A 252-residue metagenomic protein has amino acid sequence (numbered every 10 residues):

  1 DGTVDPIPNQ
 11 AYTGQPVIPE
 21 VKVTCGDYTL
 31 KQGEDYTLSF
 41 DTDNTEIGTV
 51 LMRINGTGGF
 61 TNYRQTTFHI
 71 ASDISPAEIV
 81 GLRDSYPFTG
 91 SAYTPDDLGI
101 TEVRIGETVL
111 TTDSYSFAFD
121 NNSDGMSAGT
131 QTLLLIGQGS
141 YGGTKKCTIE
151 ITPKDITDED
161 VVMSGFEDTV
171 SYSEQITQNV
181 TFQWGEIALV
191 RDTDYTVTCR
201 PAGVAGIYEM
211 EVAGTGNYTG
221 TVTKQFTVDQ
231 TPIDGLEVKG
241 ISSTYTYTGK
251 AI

Functional and structural regions predicted by a protein language model:
D1-Y28, D73-T108, P153-I187, Q230-I252: Solvent-exposed, low-complexity, repeat-rich "mucin-like" stalks and linkers
P19, C147, V222-K224: Structural beta-strand/beta-sheet cores of well-ordered domains, especially the beta-sheet scaffolds that support
Y28-T61, T66, I105-G142, I187-T219 (+1 more regions): Serine/threonine-rich, repeat-prone extracellular segments and beta-strand-based repeat modules of secreted/surface
T67-A71, T148-K154, Q225-D229: Short beta-strand edge segments in extracellular beta-sheet folds
N122-S123, K146, V180, A251: N-terminal cationic leader/targeting segments used for protein routing and processing
